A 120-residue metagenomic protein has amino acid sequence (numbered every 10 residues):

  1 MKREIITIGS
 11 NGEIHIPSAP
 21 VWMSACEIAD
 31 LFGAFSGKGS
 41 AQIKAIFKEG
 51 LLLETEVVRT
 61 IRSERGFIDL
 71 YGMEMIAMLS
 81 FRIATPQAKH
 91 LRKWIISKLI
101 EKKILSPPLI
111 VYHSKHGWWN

Functional and structural regions predicted by a protein language model:
M1-E27, L31, R62-N120: Positively charged, aromatic-accented nucleic-acid-binding surfaces
G37-A41: Key DNA-contact positions within bacterial/archaeal DNA-binding proteins
Q42, I46: Residues in the recognition helix of alpha-helical DNA-binding motifs
F47-E54, I110-V111: A short, charged
L51-G66: Short Lys/Arg-enriched helix C-cap and helix-to-coil transition segments that create basic nucleic-acid-contact patches
